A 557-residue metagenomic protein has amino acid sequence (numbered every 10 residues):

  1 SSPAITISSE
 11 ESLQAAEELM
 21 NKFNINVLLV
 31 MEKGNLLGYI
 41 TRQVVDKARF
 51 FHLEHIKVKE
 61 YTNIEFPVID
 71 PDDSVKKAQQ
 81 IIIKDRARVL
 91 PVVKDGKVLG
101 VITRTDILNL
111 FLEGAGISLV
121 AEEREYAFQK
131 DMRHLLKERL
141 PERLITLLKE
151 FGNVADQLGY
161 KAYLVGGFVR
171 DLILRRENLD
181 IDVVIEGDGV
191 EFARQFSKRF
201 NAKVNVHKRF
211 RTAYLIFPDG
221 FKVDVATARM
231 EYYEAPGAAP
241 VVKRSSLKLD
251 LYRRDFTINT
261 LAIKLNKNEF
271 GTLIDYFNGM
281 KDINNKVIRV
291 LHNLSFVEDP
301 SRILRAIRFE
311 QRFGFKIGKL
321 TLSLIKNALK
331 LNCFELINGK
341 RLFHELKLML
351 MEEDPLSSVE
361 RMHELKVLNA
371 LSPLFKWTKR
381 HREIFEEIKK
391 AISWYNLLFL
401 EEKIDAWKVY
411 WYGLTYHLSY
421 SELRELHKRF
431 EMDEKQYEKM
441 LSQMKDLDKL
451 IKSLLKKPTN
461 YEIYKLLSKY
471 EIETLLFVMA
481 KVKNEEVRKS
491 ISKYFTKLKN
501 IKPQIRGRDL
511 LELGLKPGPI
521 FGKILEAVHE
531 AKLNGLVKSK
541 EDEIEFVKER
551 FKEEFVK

Functional and structural regions predicted by a protein language model:
S1-A15, K22-N26, L36, Q43-K47 (+1 more regions): Catalytic cores of the polymerase beta-like nucleotidyltransferase superfamily and closely associated nucleotide
